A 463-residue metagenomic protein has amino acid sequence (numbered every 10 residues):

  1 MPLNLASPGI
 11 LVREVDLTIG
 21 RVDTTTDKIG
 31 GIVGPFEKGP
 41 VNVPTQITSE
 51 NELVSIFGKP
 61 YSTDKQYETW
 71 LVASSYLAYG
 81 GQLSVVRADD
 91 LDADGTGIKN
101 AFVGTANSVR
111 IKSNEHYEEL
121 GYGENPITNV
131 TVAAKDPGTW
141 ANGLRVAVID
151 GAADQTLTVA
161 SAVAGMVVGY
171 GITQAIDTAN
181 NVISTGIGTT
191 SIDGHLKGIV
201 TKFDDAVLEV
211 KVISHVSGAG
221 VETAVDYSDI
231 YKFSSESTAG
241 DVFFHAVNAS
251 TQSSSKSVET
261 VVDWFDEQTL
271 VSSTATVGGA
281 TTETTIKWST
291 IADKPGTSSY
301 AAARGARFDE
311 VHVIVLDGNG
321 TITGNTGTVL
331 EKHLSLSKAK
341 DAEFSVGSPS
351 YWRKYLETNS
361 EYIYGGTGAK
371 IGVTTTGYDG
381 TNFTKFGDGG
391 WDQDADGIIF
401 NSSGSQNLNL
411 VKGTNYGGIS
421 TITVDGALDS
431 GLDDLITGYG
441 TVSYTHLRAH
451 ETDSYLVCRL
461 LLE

Functional and structural regions predicted by a protein language model:
M1-S454: Surface-exposed assembly/interface segments
V457-E463: Hydrophobic alpha-helical segments, chiefly the membrane-spanning helices and signal/signal-anchor peptides
